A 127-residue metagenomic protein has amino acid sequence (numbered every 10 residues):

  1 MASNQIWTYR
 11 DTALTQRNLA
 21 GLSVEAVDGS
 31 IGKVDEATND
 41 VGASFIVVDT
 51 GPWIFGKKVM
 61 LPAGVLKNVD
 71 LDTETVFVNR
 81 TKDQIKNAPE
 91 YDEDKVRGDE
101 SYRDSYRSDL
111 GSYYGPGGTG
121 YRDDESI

Functional and structural regions predicted by a protein language model:
M1-I127: Peripheral interaction segments used for macromolecular assembly
